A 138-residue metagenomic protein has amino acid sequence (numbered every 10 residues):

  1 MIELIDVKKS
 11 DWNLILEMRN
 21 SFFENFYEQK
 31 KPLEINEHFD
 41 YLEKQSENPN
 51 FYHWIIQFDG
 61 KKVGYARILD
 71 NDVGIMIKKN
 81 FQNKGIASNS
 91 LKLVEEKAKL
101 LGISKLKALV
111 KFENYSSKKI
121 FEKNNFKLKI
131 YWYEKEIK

Functional and structural regions predicted by a protein language model:
I2-E17: A short beta-loop-alpha structural element at the N-terminal edge of CoA-dependent acyl/N-acetyltransferase catalytic
F23-E43: Conserved GNAT-fold acetyl-CoA-binding loop/helix
N50-G64: Conserved beta-hairpin
Q57, D72-A87: A short, internal acetyl-CoA/4′-phosphopantetheine-binding micro-motif in the GNAT/acyltransferase core
N83-K97, Y115-K123: Conserved acetyl-CoA-binding loop-helix of GNAT-fold acetyltransferases
A98-K111: Conserved GNAT acetyl-CoA-binding A-motif
A108-K118, E136: Conserved beta-strand-loop-alpha-helix junction that forms the acyl-donor binding cleft
E122-W132: Conserved acetyl-CoA-binding loop of GNAT-fold acetyltransferases
